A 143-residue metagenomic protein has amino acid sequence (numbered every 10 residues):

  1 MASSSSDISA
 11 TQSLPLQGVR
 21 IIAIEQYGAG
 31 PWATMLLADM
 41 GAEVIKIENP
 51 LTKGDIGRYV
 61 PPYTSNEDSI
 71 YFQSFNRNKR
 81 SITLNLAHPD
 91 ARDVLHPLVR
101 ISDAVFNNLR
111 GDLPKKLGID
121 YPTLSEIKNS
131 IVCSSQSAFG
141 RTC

Functional and structural regions predicted by a protein language model:
M1-C143: N-terminal helix-loop segment corresponding to the beta1-alpha1 unit of nucleotide/adenylate-binding folds
